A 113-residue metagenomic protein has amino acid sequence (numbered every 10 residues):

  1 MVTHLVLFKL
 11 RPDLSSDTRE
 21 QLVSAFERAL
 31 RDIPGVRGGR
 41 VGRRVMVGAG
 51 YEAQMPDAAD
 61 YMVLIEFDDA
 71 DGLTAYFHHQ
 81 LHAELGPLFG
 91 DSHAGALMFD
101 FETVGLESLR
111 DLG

Functional and structural regions predicted by a protein language model:
V2, L7, E27, A70 (+1 more regions): Generic N-terminal initiation segments characterized by hydrophobic and/or small/turn-forming residues
V2-V41: N-terminal first-folded block
T3-L10, G48-F77: Short, well-ordered beta-strand segments in beta-rich or mixed alpha/beta enzyme and ligand-binding folds
D17-E20, V41-M46, A75-H79: A short linear-motif detector with a strong N-terminal bias
A25, D32-V36, D57-A58, E66-F99: An amphipathic, aromatic/His-enriched active-site/gating alpha helix that lines ligand/cofactor pockets
G42-P56, P87-G113: Glycine-rich beta-strand-turn "strand-cap" elements at beta-sheet edges
